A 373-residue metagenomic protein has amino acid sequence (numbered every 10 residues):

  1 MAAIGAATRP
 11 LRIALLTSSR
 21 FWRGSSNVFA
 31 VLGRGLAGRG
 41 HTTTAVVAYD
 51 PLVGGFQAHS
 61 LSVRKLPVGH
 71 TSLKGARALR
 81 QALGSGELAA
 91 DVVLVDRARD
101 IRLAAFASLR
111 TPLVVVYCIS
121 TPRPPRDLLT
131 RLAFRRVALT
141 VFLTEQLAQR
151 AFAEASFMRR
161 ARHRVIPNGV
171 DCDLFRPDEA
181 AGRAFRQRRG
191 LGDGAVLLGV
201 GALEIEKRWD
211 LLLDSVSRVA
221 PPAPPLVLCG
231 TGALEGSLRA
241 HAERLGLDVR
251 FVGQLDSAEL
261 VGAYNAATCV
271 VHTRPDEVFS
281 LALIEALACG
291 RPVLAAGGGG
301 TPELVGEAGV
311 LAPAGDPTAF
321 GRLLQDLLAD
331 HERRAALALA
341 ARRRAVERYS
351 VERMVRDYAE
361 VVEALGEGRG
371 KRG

Functional and structural regions predicted by a protein language model:
A14, L191-K207, L213-V216: Conserved donor-binding/catalytic core segment of Leloir-type glycosyltransferases
V46, P292-A295: Short hydrophobic beta-strand element within catalytic cores of glycosyltransferases and related nucleotide-activated
V95-I101, I119: Short His-centered aromatic/hydrophobic patch
Q146, G169: Carbohydrate-associated surface elements
R239-L255: Nucleotide-activated donor-binding/catalytic signature segment of Leloir-type glycosyltransferases, i.e., the conserved
Q254-L255, G262-A267: Short alpha-helical donor nucleotide-sugar binding micro-motif in glycosyltransferases
P275: Aromatic "clamp/platform" in nucleotide-sugar-dependent glycosyltransferases that forms part of the donor/acceptor
E307-T318, D326-H331: Conserved acidic donor-binding segment of nucleotide-sugar-dependent glycosyltransferases
